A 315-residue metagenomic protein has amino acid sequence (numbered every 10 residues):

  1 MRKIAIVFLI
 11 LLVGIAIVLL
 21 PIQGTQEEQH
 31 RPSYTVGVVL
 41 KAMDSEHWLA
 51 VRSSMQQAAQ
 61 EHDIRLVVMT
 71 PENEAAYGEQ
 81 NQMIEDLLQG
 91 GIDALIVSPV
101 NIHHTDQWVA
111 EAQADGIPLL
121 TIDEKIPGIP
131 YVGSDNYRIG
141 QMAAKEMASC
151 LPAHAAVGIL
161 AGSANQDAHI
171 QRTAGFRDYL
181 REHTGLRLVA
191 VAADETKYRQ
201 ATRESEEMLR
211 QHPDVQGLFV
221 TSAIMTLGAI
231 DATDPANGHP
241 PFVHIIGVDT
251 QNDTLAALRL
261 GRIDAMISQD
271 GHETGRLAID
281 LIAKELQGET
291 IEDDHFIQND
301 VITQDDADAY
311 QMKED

Functional and structural regions predicted by a protein language model:
I6-L20: Hydrophobic membrane-insertion alpha-helices, especially the h-region of bacterial N-terminal signal peptides
G37-S54, A58, H62, V67-N81 (+3 more regions): Extracytoplasmic "Venus flytrap"
H47-I64, I139-A143, D167-R187, Q200 (+3 more regions): Short, solvent-exposed amphipathic alpha-helices that sit in or adjacent to ligand/effector-binding or catalytic
A59-A76, A156-I159, L180-R199: Short beta-strand elements in bilobed, periplasmic/extracellular small-molecule ligand-binding domains
L88, A94-Q113, F176, E195-L255: Hydrophobic alpha-helical
N101-R138, A156, P240, D249-R259 (+1 more regions): Flexible loop/hinge segments that line or gate small-molecule binding clefts
V132-V157, Q171, R199-T202, Q251-T254 (+1 more regions): Hydrophobic alpha-helical segments within soluble ligand-binding/sensing domains
Y179-L180, E273-D315: Hinge/cleft segment of the Venus flytrap/periplasmic-binding protein
